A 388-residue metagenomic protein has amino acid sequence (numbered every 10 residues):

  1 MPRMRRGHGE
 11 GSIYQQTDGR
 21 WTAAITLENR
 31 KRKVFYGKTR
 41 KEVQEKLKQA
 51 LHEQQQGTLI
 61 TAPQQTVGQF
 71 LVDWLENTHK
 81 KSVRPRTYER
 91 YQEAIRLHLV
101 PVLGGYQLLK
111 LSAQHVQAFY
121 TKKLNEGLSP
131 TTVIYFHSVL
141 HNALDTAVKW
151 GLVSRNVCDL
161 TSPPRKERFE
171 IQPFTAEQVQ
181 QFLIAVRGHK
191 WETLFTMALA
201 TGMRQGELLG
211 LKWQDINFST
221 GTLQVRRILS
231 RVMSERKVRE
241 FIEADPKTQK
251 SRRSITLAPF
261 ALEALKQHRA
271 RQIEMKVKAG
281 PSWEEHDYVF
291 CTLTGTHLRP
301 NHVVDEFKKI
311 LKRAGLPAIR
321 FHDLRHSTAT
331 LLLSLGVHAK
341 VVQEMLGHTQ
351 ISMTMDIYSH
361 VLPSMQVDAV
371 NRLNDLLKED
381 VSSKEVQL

Functional and structural regions predicted by a protein language model:
M1-K38, R227-S234, H297: Short, Arg/Lys-rich segments that mark the N-terminal edge of DNA/RNA- and chromatin-recognition modules
M1-P2, T220, R231-R252, T256-A261 (+6 more regions): C-terminal secondary-structure termini that scaffold catalytic or DNA-interacting sites
P2-R5, E126, P130, Q180-W191 (+4 more regions): Short, basic (Lys/Arg/His-rich) helix/loop patches that form interaction surfaces in the mid-to-C-terminal regions
G19, P130, I134-S138, K149-W213 (+6 more regions): Basic, Lys/Arg- and aromatic-enriched nucleic-acid-binding interface segment
A23, V116, L140-L144, L208 (+5 more regions): Short, basic/aromatic-rich helical patch in the C-terminal catalytic core of site-specific tyrosine
L27, R32-R40, I60-Q64, L75-L152 (+4 more regions): N-terminal core-binding DNA-recognition domain of tyrosine site-specific recombinases/integrases
L59, P63-Q69, L109, R155 (+2 more regions): Major-groove DNA-contacting interfaces characterized by cationic-aromatic clusters
R165, P173, L229-R231, L346-R372: Catalytic-site neighborhood detector that most strongly recognizes the C-terminal catalytic loop/helix of tyrosine
